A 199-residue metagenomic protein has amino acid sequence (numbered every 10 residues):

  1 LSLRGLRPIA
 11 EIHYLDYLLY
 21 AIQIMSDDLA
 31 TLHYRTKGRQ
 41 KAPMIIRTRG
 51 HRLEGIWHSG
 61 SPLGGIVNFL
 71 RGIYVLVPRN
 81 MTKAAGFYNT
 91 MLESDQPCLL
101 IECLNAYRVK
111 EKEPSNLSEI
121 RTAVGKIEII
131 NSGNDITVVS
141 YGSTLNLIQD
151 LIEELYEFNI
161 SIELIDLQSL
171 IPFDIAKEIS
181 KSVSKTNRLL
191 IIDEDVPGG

Functional and structural regions predicted by a protein language model:
L1-R39, A176-K177: Thiamine diphosphate
R4, M25-T36, F69, I73 (+5 more regions): Change "in soluble alpha/beta enzymes" to "in soluble alpha/beta proteins
I9-E11, Y74-V77, E163-D166, L190-I191: Short catalytic-loop micro-motif centered on adjacent basic/acidic residues
E11, P43-R49, V77-P78, L99-C103 (+2 more regions): Short beta-strand segments
I12-D28, T48-L53, M81, L104-N105 (+2 more regions): Acidic, glycine-rich active-site loops and adjacent beta-strand->loop/helix elements that engage anionic groups
Y20-Q23, E54-S61, G86-T90, K110-S115 (+1 more regions): Short acidic, glycine/serine/threonine-rich loops at helix termini
Y34-S94: Conserved thiamine diphosphate
Q40-A42, L104-G199: Thiamine diphosphate
